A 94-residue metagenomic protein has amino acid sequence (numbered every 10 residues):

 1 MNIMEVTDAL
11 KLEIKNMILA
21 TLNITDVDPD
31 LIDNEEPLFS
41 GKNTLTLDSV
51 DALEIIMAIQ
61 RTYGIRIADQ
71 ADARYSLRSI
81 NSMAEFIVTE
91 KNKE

Functional and structural regions predicted by a protein language model:
N2-L47, E54-M57, R61-E94: Phosphopantetheine-dependent thiolation modules in NRPS/PKS and related acyl-activating systems
